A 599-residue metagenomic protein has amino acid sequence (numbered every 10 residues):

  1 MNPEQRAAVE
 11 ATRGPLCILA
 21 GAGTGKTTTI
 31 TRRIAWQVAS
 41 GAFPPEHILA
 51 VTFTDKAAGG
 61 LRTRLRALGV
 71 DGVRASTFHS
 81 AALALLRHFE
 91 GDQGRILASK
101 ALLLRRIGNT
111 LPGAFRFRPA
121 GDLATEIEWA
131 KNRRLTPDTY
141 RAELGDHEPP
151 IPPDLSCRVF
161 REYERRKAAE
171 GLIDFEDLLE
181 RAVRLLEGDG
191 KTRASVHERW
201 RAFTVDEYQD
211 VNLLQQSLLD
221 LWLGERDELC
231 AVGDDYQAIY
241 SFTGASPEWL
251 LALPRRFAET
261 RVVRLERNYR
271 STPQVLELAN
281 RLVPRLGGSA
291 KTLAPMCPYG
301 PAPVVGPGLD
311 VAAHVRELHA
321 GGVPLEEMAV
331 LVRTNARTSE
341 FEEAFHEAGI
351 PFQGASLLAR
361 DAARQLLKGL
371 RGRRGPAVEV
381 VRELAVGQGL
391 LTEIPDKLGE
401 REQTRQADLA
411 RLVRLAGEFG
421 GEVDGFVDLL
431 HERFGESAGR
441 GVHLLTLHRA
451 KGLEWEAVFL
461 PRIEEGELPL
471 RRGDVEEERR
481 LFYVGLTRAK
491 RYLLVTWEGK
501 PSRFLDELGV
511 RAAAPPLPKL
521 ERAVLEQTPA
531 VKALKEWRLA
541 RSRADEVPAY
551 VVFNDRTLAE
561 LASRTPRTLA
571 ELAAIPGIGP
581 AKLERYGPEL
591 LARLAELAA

Functional and structural regions predicted by a protein language model:
M1-N2, R6-A22, E46, E259-R267 (+3 more regions): Inter-lobe coupling/hinge region of RecA-like P-loop helicase motors
R13, T24, A35-L186, G190-R199 (+4 more regions): A basic/glycine-biased coupling hinge at the interface between accessory DNA-binding modules
T27-T28: Walker A/P-loop
W36, L213-P307: Conserved RecA-like helicase ATPase core segment that couples NTP binding/hydrolysis to strand translocation
F43-T54, V73, D206, V232 (+3 more regions): Conserved RecA-like ASCE P-loop NTPase motor core of nucleic-acid helicases/translocases
E198-L213, C230: SF2 helicase catalytic motif II
T338-I350, L357-P515: Conserved helicase C-terminal RecA-like lobe
P576-G579: Small-residue hinge/turn detector
